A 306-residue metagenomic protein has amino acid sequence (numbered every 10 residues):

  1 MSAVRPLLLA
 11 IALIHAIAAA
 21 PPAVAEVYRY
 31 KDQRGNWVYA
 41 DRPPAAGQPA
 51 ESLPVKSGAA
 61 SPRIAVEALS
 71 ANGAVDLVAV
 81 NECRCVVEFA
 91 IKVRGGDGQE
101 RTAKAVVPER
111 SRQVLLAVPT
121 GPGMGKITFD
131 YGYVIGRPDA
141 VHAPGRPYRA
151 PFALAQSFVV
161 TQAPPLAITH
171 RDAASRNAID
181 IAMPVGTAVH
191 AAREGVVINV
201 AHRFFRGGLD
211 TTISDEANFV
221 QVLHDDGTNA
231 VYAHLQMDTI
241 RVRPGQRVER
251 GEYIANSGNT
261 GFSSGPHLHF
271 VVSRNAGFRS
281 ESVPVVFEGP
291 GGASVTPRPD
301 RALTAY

Functional and structural regions predicted by a protein language model:
L8-A18: Bacterial N-terminal signal peptides
A20-V114, P119, M124-T128: Short, cationic interaction patches enriched in Lys/Arg with P/S/T/G and frequent prolines that mark the mature domain
V24-A25, M183-V185, I240-R241: Short, small/polar residue-rich loop motifs at catalytic or cofactor-binding pockets
K104-E216: Surface-exposed, glycine-biased beta-strand/turn segments
R146-T161, H190, D210, I240-E249 (+1 more regions): Acidic, glycine-rich catalytic/binding loops that coordinate metals and/or anionic ligands
Q162, N199, H234-M237, N259 (+1 more regions): A residue-level detector for short acidic-glycine micro-motifs
A188-N199, R241-S257: Short, well-structured beta-strand-loop connectors
A192-M237, R241, P266: Zn2+-dependent peptidoglycan hydrolase active-site motif and core
